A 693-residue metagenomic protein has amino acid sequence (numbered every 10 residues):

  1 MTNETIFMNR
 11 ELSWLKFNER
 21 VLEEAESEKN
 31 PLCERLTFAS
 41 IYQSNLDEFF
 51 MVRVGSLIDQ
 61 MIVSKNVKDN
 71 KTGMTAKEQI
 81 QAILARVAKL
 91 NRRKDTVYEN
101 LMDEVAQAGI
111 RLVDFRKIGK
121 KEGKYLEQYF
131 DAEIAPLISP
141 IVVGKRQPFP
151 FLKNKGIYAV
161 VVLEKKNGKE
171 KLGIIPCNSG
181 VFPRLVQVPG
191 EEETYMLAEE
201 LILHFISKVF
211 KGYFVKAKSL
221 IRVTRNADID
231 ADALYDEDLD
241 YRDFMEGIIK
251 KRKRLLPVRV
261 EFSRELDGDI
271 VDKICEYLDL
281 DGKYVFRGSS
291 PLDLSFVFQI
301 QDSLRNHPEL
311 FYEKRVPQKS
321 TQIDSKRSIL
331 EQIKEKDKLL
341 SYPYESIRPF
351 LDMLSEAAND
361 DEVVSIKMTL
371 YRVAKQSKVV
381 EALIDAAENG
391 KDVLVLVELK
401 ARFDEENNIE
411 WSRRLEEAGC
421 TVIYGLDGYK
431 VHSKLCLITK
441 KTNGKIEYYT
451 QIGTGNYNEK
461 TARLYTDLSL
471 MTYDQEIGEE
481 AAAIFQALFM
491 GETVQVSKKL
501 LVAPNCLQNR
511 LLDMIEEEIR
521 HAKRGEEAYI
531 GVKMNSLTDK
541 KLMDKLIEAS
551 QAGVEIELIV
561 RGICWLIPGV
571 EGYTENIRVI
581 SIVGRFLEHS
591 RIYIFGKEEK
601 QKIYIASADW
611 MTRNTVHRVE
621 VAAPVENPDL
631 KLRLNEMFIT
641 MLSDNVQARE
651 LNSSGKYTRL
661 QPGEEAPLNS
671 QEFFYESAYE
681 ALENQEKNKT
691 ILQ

Functional and structural regions predicted by a protein language model:
M1-I530, E548, A552, C564-Q693: N-terminal localization/anchoring segments of enzymes in phospholipid and broader phosphate metabolism
K540-I547: Glycine/threonine-rich ATP-lid/beta-loop region of ATP-binding domains
L542, V560, I691-Q693: C-terminal accessory/interaction regions of large nucleic acid-associated machines
E555-I559: Hydrophobic alpha/beta core scaffold segments
